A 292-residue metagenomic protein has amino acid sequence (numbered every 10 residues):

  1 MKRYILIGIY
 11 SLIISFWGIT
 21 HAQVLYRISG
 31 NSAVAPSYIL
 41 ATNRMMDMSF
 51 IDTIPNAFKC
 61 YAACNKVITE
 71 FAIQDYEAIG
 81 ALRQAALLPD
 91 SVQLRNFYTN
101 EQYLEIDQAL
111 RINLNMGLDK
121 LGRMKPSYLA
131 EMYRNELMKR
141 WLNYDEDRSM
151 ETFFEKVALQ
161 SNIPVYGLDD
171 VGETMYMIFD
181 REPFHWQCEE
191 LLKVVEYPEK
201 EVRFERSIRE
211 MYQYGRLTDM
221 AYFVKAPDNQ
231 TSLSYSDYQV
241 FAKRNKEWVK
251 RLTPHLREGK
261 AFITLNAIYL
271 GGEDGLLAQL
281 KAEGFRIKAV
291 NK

Functional and structural regions predicted by a protein language model:
M1-R27: Bacterial Sec-dependent N-terminal signal peptides
I9, S49, E273: Active-site-proximal flexible loops/turns
G18-I19, D47-F50, V240-N245: Short, solvent-exposed secondary-structure boundary motifs
V24, G30-S232, S236: Structured, acidic catalytic/metal-binding patches in enzyme active sites
S234-K292: A cross-kingdom marker for long, charged
